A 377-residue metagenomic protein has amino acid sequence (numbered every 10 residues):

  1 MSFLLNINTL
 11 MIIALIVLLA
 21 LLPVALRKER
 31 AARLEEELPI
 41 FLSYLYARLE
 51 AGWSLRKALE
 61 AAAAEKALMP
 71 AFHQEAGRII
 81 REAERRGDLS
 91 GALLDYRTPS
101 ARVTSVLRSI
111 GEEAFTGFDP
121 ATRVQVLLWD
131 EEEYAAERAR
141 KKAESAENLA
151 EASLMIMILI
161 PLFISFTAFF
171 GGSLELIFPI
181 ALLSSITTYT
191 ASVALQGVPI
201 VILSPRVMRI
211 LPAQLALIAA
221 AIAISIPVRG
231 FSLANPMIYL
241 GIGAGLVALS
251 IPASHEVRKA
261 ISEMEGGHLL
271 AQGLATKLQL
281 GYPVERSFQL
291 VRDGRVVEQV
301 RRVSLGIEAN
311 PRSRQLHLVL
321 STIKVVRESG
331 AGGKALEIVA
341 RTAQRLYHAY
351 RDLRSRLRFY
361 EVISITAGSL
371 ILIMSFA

Functional and structural regions predicted by a protein language model:
M1, T9-L21, E131, A135-A194 (+2 more regions): Bilayer-spanning, highly hydrophobic alpha-helical transmembrane segments
L4, S90-R97, T167-I180, S232-P236 (+2 more regions): Membrane-interfacial helix-loop-helix connectors in multipass membrane proteins
N8-R97, S105, P205-E308, L318-S321 (+2 more regions): Juxtamembrane/interface alpha-helical elements of multi-pass membrane proteins
T116-E144, L318, V326-H348: Membrane-proximal, non-transmembrane alpha-helical segments
V124, T190-L203: Juxtamembrane segments at transmembrane-helix boundaries in multi-pass signal-transduction membrane proteins
V126-L127, I164-T167, V284: P-loop NTPase catalytic cores that bind/hydrolyze ATP
Q315: Catalytic core of the metallo-beta-lactamase
